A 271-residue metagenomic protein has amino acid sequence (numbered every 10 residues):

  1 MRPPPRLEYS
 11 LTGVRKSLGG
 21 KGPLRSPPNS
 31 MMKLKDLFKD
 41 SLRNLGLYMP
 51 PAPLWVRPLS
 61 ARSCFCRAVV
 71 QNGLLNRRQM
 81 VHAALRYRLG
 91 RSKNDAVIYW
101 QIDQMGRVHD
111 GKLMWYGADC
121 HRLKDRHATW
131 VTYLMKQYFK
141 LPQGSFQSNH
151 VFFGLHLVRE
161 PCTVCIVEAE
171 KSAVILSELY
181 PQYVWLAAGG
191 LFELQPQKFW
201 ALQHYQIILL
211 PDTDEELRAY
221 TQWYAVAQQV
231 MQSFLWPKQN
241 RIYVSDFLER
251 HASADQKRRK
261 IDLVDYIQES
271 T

Functional and structural regions predicted by a protein language model:
R2-H109, L157-P161, T271: TOPRIM metal-binding catalytic domain and adjacent DNA-binding surface shared by DnaG-type primases
P4, S17, N72, R126 (+3 more regions): Compositionally biased, intrinsically disordered low-complexity segments
P4-R6, L24, P28-N29, P51-L54 (+5 more regions): Generic low-complexity segments that are intrinsically disordered, proline-rich and/or Lys/Arg-biased
L7, R15, G20, P28 (+8 more regions): Generic cytosolic/nucleocytoplasmic N-terminal low-complexity/intrinsically disordered segments
Y9-S10, S30, S41, R126 (+4 more regions): Short linear motifs in intrinsically disordered/low-complexity regions
G20, S92, I98-Q203: Phosphate-handling DNA/RNA-contact segment within nucleic-acid enzymes
P50, F153-G154, D262: Helix N-terminus capping/helix-initiation residues
Q104, P161-V164, E170-T271: TOPRIM fold recognition
